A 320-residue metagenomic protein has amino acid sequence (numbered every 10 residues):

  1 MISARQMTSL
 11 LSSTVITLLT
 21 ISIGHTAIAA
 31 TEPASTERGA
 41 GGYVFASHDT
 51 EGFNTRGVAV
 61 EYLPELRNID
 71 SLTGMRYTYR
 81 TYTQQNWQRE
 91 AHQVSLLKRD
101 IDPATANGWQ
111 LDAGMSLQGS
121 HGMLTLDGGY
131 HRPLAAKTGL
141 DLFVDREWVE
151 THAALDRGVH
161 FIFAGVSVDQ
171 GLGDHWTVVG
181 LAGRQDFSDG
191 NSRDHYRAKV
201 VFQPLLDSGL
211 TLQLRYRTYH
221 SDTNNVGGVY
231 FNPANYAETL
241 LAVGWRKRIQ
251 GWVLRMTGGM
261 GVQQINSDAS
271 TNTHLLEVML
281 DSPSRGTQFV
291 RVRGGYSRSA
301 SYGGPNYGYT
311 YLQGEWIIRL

Functional and structural regions predicted by a protein language model:
M1-I2, L320: Short, intrinsically disordered, low-complexity terminal/loop segments
I2-T14: Bacterial N-terminal signal peptides that target proteins for export
S3, I23, A27-I28: Transmembrane helix recognition focused on a "late"/terminal membrane span
T8-S9, I21, D100: Intrinsic low-complexity, intrinsically disordered segments enriched in polar/basic residues
S12-S22: Bacterial N-terminal signal peptides
I28-L320: Gram-negative and organellar
